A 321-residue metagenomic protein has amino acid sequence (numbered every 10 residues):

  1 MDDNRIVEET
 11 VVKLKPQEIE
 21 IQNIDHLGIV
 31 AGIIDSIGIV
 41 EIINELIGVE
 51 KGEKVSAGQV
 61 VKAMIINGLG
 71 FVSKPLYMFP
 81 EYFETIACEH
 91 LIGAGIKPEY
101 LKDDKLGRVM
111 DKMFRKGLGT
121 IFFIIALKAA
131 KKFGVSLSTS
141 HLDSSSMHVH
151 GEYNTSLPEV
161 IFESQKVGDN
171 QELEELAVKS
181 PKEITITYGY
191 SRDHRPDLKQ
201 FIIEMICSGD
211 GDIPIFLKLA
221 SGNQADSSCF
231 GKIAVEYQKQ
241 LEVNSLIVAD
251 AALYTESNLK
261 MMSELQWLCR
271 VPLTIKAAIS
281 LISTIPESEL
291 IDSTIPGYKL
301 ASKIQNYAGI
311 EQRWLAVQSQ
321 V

Functional and structural regions predicted by a protein language model:
M1-T187, D197-K199, E204-K218, N223: Dynamic "connector" segments at or just before major functional cores
I86-H90, F133, G209-I213, Y237-S245 (+1 more regions): Secondary-structure transition/capping motifs at alpha-helix termini and the adjoining loop/turn into the next element
S140, I247-V248: Residue-level marker for buried hydrophobic side chains located in beta-strands that build the well-ordered beta-sheet
N154-S164, E183-G189, S221, A234 (+3 more regions): Short secondary-structure boundary/capping segments
H194, C269-V271: Acidic, His- and aromatic-enriched active-site or binding-groove loops in soluble protein domains that engage sugars
K199-F201, S208, L217-L219, V271-V321: An anionic, glycine-rich sequence signature occurring as long contiguous blocks
K218-Q240: Active-site beta-loop-alpha junctions of metal-dependent nucleic acid enzymes, especially the RNase H-like/DDE
Q224-A225, V248-S257, L273-K276: Acidic, metal-coordinating catalytic cores used for nucleic-acid/nucleotide bond scission and strand-transfer chemistry
